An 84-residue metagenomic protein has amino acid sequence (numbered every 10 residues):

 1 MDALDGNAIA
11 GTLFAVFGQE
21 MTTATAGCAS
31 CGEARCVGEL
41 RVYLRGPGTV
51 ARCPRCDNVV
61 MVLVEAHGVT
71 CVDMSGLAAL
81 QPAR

Functional and structural regions predicted by a protein language model:
M1-A3: Cys/His-rich zinc-coordinating "finger" modules and their low-complexity flanking regions in eukaryotic trafficking
D5-G18, E33-E39: Short Cys/His-rich Zn2+-coordinating modules
T23, A78-A83: Helix-rich interaction surfaces within compact, conserved domain-sized segments that mediate assembly or partner
C28-C31, C53-C56: Short cysteine-rich clusters marking metal-coordination/redox-active sites
R35-V42, L63-A66: Short Cys/His-rich "knuckle" micro-motifs
R41-V50: Short linker/helix segments within small regulatory modules
R55-C71, Q81-A83: Short metal-binding segments enriched for Cys and/or His
